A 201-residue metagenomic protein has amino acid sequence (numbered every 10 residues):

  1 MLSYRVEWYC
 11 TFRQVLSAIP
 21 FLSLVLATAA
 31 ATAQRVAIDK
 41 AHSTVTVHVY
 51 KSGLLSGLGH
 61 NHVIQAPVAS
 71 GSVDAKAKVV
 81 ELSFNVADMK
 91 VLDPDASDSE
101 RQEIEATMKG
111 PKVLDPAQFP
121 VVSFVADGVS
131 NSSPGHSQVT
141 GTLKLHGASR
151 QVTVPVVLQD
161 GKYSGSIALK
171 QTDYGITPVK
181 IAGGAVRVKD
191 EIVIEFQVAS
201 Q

Functional and structural regions predicted by a protein language model:
M1-Q14: N-terminal secretory signal peptides that target proteins for export/translocation
C10, A30-A31: A composition/secondary-structure signal for short, hydrophobic, low-basic-content segments with alpha-helix propensity
S17-A27: Bacterial N-terminal signal peptides
A31-Q201: Low-complexity, acidic/polar, glycine-enriched regions of mature
